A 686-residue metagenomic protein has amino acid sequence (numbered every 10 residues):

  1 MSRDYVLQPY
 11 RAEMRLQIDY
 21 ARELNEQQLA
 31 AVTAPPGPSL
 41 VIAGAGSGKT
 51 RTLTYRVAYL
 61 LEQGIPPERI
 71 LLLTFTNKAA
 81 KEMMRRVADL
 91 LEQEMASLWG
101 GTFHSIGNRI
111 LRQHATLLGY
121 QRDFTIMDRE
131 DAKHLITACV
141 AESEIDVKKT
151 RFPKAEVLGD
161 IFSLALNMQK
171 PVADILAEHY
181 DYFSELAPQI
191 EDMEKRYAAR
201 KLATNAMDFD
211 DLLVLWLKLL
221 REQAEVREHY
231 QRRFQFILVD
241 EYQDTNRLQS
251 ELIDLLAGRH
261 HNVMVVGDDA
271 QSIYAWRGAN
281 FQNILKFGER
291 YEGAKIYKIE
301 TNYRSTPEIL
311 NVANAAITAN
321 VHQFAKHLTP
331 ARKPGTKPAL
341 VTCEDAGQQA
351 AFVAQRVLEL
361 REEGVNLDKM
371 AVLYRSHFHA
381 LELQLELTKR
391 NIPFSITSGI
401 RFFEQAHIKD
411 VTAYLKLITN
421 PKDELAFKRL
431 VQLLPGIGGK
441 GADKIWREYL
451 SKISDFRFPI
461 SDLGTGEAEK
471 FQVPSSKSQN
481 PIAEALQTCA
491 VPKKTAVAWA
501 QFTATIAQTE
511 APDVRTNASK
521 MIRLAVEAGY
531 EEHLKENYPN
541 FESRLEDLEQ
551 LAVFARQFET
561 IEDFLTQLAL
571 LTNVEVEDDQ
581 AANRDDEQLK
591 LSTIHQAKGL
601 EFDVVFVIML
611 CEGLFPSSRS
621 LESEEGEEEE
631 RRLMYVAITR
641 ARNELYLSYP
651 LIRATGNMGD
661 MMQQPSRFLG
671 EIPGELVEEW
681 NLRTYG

Functional and structural regions predicted by a protein language model:
M1-M127, K133, T204, E228 (+2 more regions): P-loop NTPase Walker
S2-P9, M14-L16, A21, Y59 (+2 more regions): Conserved RecA-like helicase ATPase core segment that couples NTP binding/hydrolysis to strand translocation
R22-V41, T52, L71, A79-A80 (+4 more regions): Conserved helicase NTPase motor core
G37, I65-R69, E94-S97, R259-N262 (+9 more regions): Short glycine-/polar-rich loops that comprise or flank the Walker A/P-loop and associated switch/sensor motifs
V41, A45-L53, E292-K295, E300-P393 (+3 more regions): Helicase P-loop NTPase motor core
M95-I110, D128, F394-A413: Conserved beta-strand -> loop -> alpha-helix junction used to position metal-binding or nucleic-acid-contacting
M95-L98, T116-D211, F234, I296-K298 (+2 more regions): ATP-hydrolysis module of ASCE/P-loop NTPase motor domains, specifically the Walker B Asp-Glu catalytic pair
H179, F183, N366, A380 (+4 more regions): Conserved helicase C-terminal RecA-like lobe
